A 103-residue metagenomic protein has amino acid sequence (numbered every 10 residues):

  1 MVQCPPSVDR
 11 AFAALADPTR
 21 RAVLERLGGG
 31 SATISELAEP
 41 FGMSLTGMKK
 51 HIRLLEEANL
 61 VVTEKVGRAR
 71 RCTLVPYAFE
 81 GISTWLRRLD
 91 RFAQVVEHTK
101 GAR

Functional and structural regions predicted by a protein language model:
V2, P6-T46, V66-E80: N-terminal helix-turn-helix DNA-binding core of bacterial DNA-binding proteins
Q3, R71-K100: Conserved segment of winged-helix/HTH DNA-binding domains
K49: Conserved catalytic core of two-component sensor histidine kinases
I52-R53: Short, hydrophobic-biased segments on the C-terminal half of alpha helices that form "recognition helices"
N59: Glycine-centered, phosphate/nucleic-acid-interacting loop/turn motifs that mediate DNA/RNA or nucleotide
V62-T63: Short beta-strand "wing" residues that participate in macromolecule-binding interfaces
